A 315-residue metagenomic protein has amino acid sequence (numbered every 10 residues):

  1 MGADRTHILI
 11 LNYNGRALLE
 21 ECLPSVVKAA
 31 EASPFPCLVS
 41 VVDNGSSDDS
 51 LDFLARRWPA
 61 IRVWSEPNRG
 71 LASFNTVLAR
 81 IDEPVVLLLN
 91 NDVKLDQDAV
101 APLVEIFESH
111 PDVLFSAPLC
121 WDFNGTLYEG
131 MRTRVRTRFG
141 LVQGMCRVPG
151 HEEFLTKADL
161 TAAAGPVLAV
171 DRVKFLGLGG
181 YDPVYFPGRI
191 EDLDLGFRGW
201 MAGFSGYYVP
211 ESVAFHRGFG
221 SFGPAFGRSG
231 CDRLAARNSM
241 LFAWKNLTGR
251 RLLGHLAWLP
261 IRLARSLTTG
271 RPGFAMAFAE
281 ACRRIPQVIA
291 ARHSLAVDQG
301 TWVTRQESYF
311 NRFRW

Functional and structural regions predicted by a protein language model:
G15-A30: Short, well-formed alpha-helical segments that are part of the catalytic scaffolds of diverse glycosyltransferases
S25, D43-D52: A conserved acidic beta->alpha catalytic loop
P36-G45, W64-S65: Short beta-strand/loop segment that forms part of the nucleotide-sugar
W64-I81, N91: Glycine-rich, basic loop-to-helix element that forms the pyrophosphate-binding segment of sugar-nucleotide handling
A72-T76, K94-G180, V184-P187, A202: Acidic/His-rich active-site region of diverse nucleotide-sugar glycosyltransferases
V86: Short aromatic/hydrophobic "clamp" motif used to bind/position activated sugar donors
N124, A169, P187-I190, G196 (+3 more regions): Conserved active-site beta-strand element of glycosyltransferases/polysaccharide synthases
G249-W315: Non-catalytic, C-terminal membrane-associated alpha-helical segments of glycosyltransferases
